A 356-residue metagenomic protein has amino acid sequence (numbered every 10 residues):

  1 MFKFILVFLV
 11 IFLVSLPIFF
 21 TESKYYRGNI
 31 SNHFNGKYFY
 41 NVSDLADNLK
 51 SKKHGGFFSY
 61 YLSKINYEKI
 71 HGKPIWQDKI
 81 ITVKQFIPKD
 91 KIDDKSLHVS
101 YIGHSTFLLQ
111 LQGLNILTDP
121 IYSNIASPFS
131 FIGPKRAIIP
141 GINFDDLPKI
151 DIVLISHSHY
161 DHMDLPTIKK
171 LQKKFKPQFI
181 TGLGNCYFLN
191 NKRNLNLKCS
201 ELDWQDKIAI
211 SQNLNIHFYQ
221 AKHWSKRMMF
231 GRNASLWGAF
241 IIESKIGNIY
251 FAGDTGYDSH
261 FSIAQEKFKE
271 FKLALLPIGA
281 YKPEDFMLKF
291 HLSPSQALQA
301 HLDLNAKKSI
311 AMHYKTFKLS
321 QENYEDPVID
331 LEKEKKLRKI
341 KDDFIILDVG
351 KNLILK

Functional and structural regions predicted by a protein language model:
F2-S130, P140-G141, I242-G253, K272-I278 (+1 more regions): Metallo-beta-lactamase
F12, P17-G28, H33-G36, Y40 (+5 more regions): Cap/insert and terminal regions of metallo-dependent hydrolase folds
K73-D94, G182-G247, D330-K351, L355: Metallo-beta-lactamase
H104-Q110, I210-K272, L288, L292-S295: Catalytic core of the metallo-beta-lactamase
P120-Y122, S158, G184, A221-H223 (+3 more regions): Active-site metal-binding loops of divalent metal-dependent hydrolases
Y122-I139, W224-G231, K282-H291: Acidic/histidine-rich helix-loop elements that form or flank divalent-metal/phosphate-binding sites at the catalytic
I132-T181, K269-L275: Active-site metal-binding motif and surrounding structural segment of the metallo-beta-lactamase
P166-L171, K192, H260-A264: A short acidic, amphipathic alpha-helical/loop segment
